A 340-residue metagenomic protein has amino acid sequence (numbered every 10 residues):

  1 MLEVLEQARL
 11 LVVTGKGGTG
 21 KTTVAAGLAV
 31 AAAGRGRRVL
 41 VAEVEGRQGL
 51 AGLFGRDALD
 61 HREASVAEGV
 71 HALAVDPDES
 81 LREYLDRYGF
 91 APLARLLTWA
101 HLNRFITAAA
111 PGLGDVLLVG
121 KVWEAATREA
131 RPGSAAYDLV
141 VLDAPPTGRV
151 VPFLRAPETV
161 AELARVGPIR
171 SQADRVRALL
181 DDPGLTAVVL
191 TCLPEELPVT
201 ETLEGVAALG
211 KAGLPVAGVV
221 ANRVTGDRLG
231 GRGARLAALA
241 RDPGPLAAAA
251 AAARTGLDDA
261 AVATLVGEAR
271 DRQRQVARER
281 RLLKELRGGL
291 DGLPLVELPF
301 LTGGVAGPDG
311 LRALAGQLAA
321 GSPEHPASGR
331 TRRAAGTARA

Functional and structural regions predicted by a protein language model:
M1-V4: Pre-Walker A adenine-sensing motif
E6-L11: Pre-Walker A (Motif I) flank of P-loop NTPase domains
T14-K16: Residues at the beta-strand->loop junction immediately N-terminal to the Walker
T19, T23-G27, G34-R35, L40 (+3 more regions): Conserved catalytic-core segment of NTP-binding enzymes
V30-W99: N-terminal phosphate/diphosphate-binding loop that engages ATP/GTP or pyrophosphate donors across diverse enzyme folds
D78-R82, F105-G114, V160-P168: Flexible beta-alpha connector loops of hexameric P-loop NTPases
G89-A126: ATP-hydrolysis module of ASCE/P-loop NTPase motor domains, specifically the Walker B Asp-Glu catalytic pair
A234-L257, R312, G316-A340: Acidic, low-complexity intrinsically disordered tails
